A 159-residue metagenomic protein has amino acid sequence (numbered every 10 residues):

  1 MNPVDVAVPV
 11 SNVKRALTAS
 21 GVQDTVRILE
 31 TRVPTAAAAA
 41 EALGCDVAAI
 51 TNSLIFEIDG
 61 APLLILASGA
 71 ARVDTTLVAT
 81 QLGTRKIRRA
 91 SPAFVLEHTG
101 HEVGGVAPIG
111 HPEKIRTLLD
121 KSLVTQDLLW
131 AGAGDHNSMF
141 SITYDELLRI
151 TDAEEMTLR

Functional and structural regions predicted by a protein language model:
M1-R159: Extended, low-hydrophobicity, polar/charged segments
